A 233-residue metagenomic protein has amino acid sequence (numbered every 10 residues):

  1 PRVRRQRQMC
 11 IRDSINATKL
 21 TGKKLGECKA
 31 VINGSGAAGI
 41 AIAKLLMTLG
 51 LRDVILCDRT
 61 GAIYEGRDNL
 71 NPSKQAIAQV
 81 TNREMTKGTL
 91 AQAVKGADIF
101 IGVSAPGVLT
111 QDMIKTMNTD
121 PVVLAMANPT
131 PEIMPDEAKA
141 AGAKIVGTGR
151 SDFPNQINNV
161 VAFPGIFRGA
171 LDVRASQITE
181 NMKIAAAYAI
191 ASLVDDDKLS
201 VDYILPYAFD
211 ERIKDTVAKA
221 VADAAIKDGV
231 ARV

Functional and structural regions predicted by a protein language model:
P1-I11: Single conserved hydrophobic/aromatic residue that forms the stacking wall/gate of nucleotide- or nucleobase-binding
R4, L25, A93-V94, I114-M117: A short, aliphatic-rich alpha-helical micro-motif
R12-A105: Glycine-rich phosphate/diphosphate-binding loop of Rossmann-like nucleotide-binding domains
C28, Q75-T86, I145-D152, F167-S176 (+1 more regions): Short beta-alpha connecting loops at secondary-structure transitions that line or flank enzyme active sites
A97, I145, A162-G169, D195-V201: Short acidic (Asp/Glu) and glycine-rich catalytic loops that position anionic groups and cofactors
V108-V160: Rossmann-fold NAD(P)-binding glycine/threonine-rich loop
T119, A175-V233: Glycine-rich phosphate/adenylate-binding loop
